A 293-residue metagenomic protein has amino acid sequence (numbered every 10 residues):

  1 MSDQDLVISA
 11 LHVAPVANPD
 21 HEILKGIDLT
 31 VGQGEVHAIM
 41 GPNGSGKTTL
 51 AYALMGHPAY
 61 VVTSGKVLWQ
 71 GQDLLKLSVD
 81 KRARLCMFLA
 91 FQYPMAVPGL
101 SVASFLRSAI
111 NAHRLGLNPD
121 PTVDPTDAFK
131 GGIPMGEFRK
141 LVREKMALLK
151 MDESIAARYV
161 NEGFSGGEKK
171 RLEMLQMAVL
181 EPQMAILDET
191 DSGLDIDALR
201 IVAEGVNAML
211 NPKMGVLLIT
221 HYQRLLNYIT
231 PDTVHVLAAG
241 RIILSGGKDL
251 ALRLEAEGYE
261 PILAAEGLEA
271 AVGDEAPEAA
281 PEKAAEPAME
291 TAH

Functional and structural regions predicted by a protein language model:
S2-I8, H12-D28, G32-A38, H57-V62 (+2 more regions): A short, flexible loop at the N-terminus of ABC-type nucleotide-binding domains that lies
M40-P42: The feature captures the beta-strand-to-loop junction immediately N-terminal to the Walker
K66-R82, N161: ABC ATPase NBD Q-loop/coupling interface
M95-Q183: ABC-family P-loop ATPase nucleotide-binding domains
I186-T190, D197: Walker B catalytic motif
L199-P212: Helical segment within the ABC ATPase nucleotide-binding domain
K213-H221: Conserved H-loop
L237, R241-A264: Conserved beta-strand-loop-alpha-helix hinge in the C-terminal portion of ABC ATPase nucleotide-binding domains
